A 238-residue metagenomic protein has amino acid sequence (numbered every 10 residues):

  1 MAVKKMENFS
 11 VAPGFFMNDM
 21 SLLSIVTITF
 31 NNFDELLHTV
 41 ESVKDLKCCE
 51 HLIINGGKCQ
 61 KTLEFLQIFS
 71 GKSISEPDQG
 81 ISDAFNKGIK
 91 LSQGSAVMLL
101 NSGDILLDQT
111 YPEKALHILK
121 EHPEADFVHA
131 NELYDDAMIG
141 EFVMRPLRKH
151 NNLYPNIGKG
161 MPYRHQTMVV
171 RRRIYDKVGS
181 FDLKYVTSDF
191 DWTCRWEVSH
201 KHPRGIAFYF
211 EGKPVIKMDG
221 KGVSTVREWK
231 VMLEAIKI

Functional and structural regions predicted by a protein language model:
M1-S42: N-proximal low-complexity "stem/linker" segments adjacent to membrane-targeting elements
V26, L147-I238: Conserved nucleotide-sugar donor-binding catalytic segment
E41-C49: Short, acidic, metal-binding catalytic loop of nucleotide-sugar glycosyltransferases
S42, I54-L63, N101, I105: A conserved acidic beta->alpha catalytic loop
C48-K58, I74-P77: Short beta-strand/loop segment that forms part of the nucleotide-sugar
T62, S75-S92: Glycine-rich, basic loop-to-helix element that forms the pyrophosphate-binding segment of sugar-nucleotide handling
V97: Short aromatic/hydrophobic "clamp" motif used to bind/position activated sugar donors
Q109-F142: Conserved donor NDP-sugar-binding/catalytic core segment of glycosyltransferases
